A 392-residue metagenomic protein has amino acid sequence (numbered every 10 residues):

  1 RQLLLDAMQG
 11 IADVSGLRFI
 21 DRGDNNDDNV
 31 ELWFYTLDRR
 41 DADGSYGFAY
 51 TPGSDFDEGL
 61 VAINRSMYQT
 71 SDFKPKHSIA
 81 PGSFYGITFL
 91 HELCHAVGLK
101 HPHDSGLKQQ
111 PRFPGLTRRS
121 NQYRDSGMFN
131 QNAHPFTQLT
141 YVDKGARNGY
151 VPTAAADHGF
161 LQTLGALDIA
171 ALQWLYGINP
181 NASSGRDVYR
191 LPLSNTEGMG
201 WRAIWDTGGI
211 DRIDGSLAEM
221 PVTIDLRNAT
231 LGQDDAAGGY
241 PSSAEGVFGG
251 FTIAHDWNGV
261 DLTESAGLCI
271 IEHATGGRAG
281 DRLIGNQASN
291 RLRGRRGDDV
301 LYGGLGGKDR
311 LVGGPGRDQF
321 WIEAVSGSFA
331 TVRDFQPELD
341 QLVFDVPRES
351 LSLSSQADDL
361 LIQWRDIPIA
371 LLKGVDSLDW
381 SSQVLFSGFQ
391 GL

Functional and structural regions predicted by a protein language model:
Q2-Y150, A156, G208-R212, S216-A254: Metzincin-family zinc-dependent endopeptidase catalytic domain
Y35, N64, T140, W205 (+6 more regions): Residue-level detector of conserved, well-ordered beta-strand and adjacent loop positions that form binding/recognition
D38-D41, Y68, L99-H103, K144-A146 (+6 more regions): Acidic glycine-/aspartate-rich tracts in secreted/extracellular proteins
K74-F84, L107-D125, Q131, D143-L167 (+3 more regions): Acidic, glycine-rich calcium-binding repeat modules characteristic of RTX/beta-roll and related beta-solenoid repeat
A155-M199, G208, R212, S216-L231 (+1 more regions): Extracytoplasmic and endomembrane cell-envelope/extracellular-matrix remodeling and assembly machinery
T163, G250-F251, V260, L268 (+3 more regions): Low-complexity acidic/polar repeat-biased segments
A229, Q233-G307: Extracellular repeat-rich scaffold modules on cell surfaces
